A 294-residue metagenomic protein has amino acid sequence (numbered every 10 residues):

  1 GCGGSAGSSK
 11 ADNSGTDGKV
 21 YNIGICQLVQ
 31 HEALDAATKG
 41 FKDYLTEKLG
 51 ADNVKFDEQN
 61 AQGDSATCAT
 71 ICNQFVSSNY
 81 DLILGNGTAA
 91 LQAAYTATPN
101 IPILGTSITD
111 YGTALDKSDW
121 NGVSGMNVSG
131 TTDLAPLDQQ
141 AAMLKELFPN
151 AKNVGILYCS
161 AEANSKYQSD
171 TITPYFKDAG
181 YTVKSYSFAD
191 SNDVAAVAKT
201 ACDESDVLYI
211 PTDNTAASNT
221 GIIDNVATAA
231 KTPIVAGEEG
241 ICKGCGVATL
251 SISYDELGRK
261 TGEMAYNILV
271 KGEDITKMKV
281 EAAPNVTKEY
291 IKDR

Functional and structural regions predicted by a protein language model:
G1-N22, E47: Short, low-complexity disordered leader/linker segments with a strong preference for bacterial N-terminal type II
T16, Y111-A151, I252-E273: Hydrophobic alpha-helical segments within soluble ligand-binding/sensing domains
D17-K42, K48, D57-C68, A161 (+2 more regions): Extracytoplasmic "Venus flytrap"
I23, F41, S129-F176, D274-D293: An alpha-beta-alpha
K55-S77, S187-A201: Structural motif
N60-S118, D213-T228, T232-G237: Beta-alpha junction/loop-to-helix N-cap segments that form part of ligand/metal-binding clefts
A163-T232, E238: Pocket-lining segment of extracytoplasmic ligand-binding domains
G240-Y290: Flexible loop/turn connectors
